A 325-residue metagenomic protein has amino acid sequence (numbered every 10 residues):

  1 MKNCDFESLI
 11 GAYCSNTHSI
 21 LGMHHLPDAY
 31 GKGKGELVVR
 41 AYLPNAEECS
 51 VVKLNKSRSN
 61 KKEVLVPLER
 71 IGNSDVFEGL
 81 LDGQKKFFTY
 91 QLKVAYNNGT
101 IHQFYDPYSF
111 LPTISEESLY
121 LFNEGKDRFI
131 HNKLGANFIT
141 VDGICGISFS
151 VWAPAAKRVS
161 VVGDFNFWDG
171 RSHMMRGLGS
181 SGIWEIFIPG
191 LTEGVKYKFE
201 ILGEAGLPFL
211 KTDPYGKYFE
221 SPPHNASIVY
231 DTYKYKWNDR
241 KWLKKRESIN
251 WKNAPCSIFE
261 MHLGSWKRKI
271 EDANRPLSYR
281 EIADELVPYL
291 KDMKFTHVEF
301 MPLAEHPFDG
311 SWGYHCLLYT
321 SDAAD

Functional and structural regions predicted by a protein language model:
M1-E36, N60-E63, I71-A153, L178-E260 (+2 more regions): The feature marks proteins involved in alpha-glucan
Y42-E48, W152-R158: Short proline/glycine-enriched turn/loop motifs at strand-loop junctions of beta-rich domains
S50-V52, S160-V162: Beta-strand signatures of extracellular beta-sandwich domains
R58-P67, F167-M174: Surface-exposed loop/edge segments in extracytoplasmic proteins
G216, E299-G310: Short, solvent-exposed turn/loop segments enriched in Gly/Ser/Thr/Pro and often Arg
E285-A304: Catalytic domains of carbohydrate-active enzymes, especially glycoside hydrolases
G313-Y319: Short glycine/proline- and charge-enriched loop/turn segments that cap or connect secondary-structure elements
T320-D325: Conserved small/polar residues in nucleotide/adenosyl-binding loops
